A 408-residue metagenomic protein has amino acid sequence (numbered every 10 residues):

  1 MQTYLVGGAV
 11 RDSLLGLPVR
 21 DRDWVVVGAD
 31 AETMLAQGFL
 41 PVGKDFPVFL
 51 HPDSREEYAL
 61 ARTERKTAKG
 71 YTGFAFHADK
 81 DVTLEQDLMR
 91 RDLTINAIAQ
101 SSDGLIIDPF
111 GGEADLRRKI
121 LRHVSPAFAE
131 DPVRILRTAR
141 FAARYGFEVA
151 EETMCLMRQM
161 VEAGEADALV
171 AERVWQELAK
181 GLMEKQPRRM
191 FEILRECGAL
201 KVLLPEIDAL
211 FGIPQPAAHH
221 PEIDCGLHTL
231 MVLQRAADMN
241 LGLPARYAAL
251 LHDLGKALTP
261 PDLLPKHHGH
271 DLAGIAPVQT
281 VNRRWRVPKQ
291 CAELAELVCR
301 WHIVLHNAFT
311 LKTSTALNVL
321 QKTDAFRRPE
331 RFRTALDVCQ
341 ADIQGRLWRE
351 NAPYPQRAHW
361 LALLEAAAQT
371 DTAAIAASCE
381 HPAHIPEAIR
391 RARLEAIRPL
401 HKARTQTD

Functional and structural regions predicted by a protein language model:
M1-D408: Catalytic cores of the polymerase beta-like nucleotidyltransferase superfamily and closely associated nucleotide
